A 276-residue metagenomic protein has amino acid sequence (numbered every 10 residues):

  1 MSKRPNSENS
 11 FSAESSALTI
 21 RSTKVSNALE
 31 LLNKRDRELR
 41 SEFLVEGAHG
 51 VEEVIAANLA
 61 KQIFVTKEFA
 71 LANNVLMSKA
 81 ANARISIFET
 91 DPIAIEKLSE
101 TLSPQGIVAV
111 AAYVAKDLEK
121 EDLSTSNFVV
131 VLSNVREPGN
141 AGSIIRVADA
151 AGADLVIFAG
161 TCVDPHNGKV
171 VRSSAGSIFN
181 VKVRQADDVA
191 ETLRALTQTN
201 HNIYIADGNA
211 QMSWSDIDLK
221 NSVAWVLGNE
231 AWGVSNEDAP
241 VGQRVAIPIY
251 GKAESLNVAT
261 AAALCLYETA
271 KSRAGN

Functional and structural regions predicted by a protein language model:
M1-L76, C162-D164: Boundary-proximal intrinsically disordered activation/regulatory segments immediately upstream of a helical core
S16-T19, S86-D91, K182-T192: Short acidic-hydrophobic, aromatic-tinged amphipathic segments that line or gate anion-handling sites
S41, L132-R136, A246-E254: Short pre-catalytic strand/loop immediately N-terminal to key active-site residues, enriched for Gly-Thr
H49, A115-A210: RNA substrate-binding interface of SAM-dependent RNA methyltransferases
A72-A83, E237-D238: Short, aromatic/basic amphipathic alpha-helical patches
A80-V110: Glycine/small-residue-rich loop that forms an oxyanion/phosphate-binding "nest" at active or ligand-binding sites
A109, V147-A151, P165-I178, D238-N276: Structured adenosyl-cofactor binding patch, chiefly the S-adenosyl-L-methionine
Y204-A253: Active-site/ligand-binding-proximal alpha/beta "capping" segment
